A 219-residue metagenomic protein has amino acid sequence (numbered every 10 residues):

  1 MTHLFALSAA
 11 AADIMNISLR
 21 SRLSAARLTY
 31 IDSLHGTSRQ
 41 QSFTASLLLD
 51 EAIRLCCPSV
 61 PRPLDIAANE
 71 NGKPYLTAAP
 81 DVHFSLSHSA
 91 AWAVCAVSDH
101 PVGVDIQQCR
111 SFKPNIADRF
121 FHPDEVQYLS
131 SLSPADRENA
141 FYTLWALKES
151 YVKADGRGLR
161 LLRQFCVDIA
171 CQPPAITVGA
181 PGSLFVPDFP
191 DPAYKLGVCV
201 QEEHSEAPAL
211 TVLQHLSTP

Functional and structural regions predicted by a protein language model:
M1-P219: Core catalytic alpha/beta fold that binds nucleotide/phospho-ligands
